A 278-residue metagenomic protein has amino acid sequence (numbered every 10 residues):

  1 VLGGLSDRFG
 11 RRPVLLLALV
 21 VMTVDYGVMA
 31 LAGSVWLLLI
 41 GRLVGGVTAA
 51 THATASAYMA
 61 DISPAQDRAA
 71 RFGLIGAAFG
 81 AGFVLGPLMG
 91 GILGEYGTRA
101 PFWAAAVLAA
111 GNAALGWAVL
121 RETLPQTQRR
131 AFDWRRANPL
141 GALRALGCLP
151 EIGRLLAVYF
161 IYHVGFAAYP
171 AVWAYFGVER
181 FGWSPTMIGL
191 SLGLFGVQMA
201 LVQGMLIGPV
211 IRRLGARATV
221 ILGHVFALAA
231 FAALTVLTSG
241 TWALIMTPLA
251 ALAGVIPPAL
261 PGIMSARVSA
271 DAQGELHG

Functional and structural regions predicted by a protein language model:
V1-F9, V202-A216: Helix-to-loop junctions at the C-terminal end of transmembrane segments in multipass secondary transporters
V1-G33: Conserved MFS/SLC helix-loop-helix module at the cytosolic interface between two early adjacent transmembrane helices
G10, L31-W36, G182, V236-T238: Helix-breaking motifs and short loop linkers at transmembrane-helix boundaries and internal kinks in secondary membrane
G41-G80: Cytoplasmic helix-loop-helix junction between adjacent transmembrane helices in 12-TM secondary transporters
I75-A118: Helix-loop-helix hairpin linking two adjacent transmembrane segments in secondary transporters
R121-A157: Juxtamembrane intracellular "pre-TM" segments in multi-pass secondary transporters
A171-I188: Short amphipathic helix-loop junctions that connect adjacent transmembrane helices in Major Facilitator Superfamily/SLC
R217-L260: C-terminal transmembrane helical hairpin of 12-TM major facilitator-type secondary transporters
